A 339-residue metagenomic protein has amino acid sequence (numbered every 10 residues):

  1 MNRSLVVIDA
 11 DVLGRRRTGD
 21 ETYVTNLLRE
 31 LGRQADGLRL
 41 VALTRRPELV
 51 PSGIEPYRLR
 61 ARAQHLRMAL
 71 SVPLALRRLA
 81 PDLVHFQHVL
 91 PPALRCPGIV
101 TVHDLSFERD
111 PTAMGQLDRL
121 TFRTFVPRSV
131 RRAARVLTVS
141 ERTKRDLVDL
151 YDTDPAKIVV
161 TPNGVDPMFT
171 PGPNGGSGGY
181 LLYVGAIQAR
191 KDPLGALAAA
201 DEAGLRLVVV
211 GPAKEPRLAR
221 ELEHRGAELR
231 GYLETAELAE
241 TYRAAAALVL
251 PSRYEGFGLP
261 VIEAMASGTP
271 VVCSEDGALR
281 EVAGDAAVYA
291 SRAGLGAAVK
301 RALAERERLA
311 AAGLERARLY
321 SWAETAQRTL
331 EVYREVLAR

Functional and structural regions predicted by a protein language model:
M1-R339: Carbohydrate transferase catalytic cores enriched for Leloir-type hexosyltransferases
